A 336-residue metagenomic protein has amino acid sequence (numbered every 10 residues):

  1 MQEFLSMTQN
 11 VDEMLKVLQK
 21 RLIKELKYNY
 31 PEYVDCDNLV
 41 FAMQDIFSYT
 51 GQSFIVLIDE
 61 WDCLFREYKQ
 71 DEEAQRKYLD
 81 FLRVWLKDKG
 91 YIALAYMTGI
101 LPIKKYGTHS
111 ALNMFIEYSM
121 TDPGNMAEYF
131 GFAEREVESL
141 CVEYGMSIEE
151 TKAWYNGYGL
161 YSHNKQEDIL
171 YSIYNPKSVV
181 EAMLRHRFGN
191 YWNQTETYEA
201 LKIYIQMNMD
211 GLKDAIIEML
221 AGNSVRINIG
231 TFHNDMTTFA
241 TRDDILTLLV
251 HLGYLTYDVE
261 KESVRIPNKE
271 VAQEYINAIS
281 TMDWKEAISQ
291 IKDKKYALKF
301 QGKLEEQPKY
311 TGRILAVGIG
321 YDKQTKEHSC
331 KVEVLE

Functional and structural regions predicted by a protein language model:
M1-K285: Phosphate-binding site recognition
W284-L304: Basic, amphipathic alpha-helical patches used to engage nucleic acids or provide basic targeting signals, exemplified
K299-E336: Domain-level recognition of nuclease-like catalytic cores that cleave nucleotide substrates
